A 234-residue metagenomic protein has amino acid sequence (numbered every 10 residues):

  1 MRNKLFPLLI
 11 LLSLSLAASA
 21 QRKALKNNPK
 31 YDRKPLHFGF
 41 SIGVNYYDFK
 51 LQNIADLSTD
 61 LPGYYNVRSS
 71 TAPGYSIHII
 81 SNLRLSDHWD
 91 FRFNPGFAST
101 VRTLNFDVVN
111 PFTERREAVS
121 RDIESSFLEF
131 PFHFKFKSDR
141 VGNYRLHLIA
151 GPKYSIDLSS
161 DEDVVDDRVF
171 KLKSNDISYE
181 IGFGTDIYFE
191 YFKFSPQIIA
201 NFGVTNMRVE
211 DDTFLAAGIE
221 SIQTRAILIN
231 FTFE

Functional and structural regions predicted by a protein language model:
M1-L25, F233-E234: Bacterial Sec-dependent N-terminal signal peptides
Q21-P73, E234: Short glycine/proline- and aromatic-enriched beta-strand/turn motifs that initiate or cap beta-hairpins
L25, S174-D176, I181-E234: Predominantly the C-terminal beta-signal and adjacent terminal strand-loop region of outer-membrane beta-barrel
P29, F40-V44, Y75-L85, P95-F97 (+5 more regions): Residues on the lipid-exposed face of transmembrane beta-strands in outer-membrane beta-barrel proteins
K34-F38, T71-Y75, E124-F130, Y144 (+2 more regions): Residues that define the transmembrane beta-barrel architecture of outer-membrane proteins
D48, H88-F91, G142, Y191-F194: Repeated loop/turn-to-beta-strand initiation elements of outer-membrane beta-barrel proteins
Q52-R68, T100-S125, I156-K173, R208-E220: Flexible, solvent-exposed loop segments that connect beta-strands
L128-S159, R168-Y179: A contiguous pocket-lining binding segment that forms or flanks enzyme active sites
